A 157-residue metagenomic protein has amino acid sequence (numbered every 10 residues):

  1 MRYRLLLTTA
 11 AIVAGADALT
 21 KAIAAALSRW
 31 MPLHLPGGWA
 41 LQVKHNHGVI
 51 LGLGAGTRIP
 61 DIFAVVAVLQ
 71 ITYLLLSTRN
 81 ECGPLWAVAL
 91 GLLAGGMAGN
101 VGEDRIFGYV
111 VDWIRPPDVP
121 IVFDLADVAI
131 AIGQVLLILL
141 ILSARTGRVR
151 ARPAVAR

Functional and structural regions predicted by a protein language model:
M1-R157: Alpha-helical transmembrane bundles and membrane-interface segments of multipass inner-membrane proteins
